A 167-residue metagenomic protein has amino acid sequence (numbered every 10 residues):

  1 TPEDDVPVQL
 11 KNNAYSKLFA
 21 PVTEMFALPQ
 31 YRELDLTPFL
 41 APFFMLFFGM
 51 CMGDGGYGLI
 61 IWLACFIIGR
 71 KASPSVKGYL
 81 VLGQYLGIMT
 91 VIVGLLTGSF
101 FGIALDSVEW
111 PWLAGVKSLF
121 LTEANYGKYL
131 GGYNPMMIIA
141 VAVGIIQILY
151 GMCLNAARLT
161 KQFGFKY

Functional and structural regions predicted by a protein language model:
T1-Y167: Conserved, carboxylate-rich catalytic/transport cores that coordinate ions
